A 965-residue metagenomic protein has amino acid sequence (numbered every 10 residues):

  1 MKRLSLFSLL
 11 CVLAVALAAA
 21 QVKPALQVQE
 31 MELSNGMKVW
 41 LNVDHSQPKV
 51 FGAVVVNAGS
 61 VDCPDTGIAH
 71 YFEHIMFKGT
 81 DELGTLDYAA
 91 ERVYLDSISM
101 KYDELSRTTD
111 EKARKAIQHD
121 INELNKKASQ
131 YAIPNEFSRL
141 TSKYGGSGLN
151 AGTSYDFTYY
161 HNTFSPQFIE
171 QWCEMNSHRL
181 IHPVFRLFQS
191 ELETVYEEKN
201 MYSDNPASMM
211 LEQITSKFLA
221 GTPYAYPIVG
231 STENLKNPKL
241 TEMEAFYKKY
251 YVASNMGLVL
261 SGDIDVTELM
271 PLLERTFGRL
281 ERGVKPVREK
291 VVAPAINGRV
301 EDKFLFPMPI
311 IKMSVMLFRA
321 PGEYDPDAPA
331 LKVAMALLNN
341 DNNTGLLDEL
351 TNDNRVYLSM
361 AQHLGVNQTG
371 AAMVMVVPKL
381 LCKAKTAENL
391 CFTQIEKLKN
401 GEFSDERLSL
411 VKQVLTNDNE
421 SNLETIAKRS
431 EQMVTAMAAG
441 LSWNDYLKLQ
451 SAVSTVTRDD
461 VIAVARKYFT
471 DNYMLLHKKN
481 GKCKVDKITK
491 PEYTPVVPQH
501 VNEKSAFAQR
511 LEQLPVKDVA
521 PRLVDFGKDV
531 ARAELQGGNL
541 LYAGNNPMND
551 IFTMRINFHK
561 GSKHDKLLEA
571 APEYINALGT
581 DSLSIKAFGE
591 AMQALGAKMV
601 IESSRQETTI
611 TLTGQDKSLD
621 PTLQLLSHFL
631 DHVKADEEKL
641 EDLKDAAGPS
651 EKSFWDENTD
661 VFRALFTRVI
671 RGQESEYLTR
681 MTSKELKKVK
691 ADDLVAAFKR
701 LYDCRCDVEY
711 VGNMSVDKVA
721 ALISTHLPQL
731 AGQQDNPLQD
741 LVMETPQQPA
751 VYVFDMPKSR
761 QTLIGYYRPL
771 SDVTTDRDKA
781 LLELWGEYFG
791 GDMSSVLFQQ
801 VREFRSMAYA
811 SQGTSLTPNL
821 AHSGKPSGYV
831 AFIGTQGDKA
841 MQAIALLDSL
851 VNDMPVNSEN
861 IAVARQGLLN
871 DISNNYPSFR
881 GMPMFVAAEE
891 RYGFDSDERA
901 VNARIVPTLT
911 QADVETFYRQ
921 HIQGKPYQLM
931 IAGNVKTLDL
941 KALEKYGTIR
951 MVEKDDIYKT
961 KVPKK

Functional and structural regions predicted by a protein language model:
M1-L9: Bacterial N-terminal signal peptides that target proteins for export
S8-A16: Bacterial N-terminal signal peptides
A19-K38, D265-P307, K312-M313, L317 (+12 more regions): Proteolytic maturation boundary segments
W40-N42, Q47-D62, G67-Y71, T85-H178 (+16 more regions): M16 family metallopeptidases and their MPP-like homologs
I75-D87: Metal-associated gating/positioning segment near the N- to mid-region
H178-F185, T276-V284, F392-F403, S627-E637 (+3 more regions): A common structural junction motif
